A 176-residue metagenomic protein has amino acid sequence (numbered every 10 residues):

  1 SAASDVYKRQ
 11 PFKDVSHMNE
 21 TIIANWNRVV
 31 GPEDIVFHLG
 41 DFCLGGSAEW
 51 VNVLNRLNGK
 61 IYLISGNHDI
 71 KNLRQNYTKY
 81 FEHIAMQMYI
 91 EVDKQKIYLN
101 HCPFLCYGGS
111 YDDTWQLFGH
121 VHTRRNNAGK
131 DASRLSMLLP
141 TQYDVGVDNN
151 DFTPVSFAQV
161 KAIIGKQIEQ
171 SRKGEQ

Functional and structural regions predicted by a protein language model:
S1, L44, D69, F104 (+1 more regions): Short, glycine/acidic-enriched loop or turn micro-motifs at the edges of active sites
A2-Y7: Short, small-residue-biased leader/transition segments that mark boundaries at the very start of proteins
P11-N25: Short catalytic helix/loop segments, enriched in acidic residues and glycine and frequently bearing histidine
W26, D41, G66, L99 (+1 more regions): Divalent metal-coordination and catalytic microenvironments
R28-V30: Glycine-rich helix-loop-beta junction characteristic of Rossmann-like nucleotide cofactor-binding loops
P32-G45, L63-I70, D144-V147: Active-site neighborhood of divalent metal-dependent phosphoester/pyrophosphate hydrolases
L39-R56, I70-I84, G108-Y111, N127-D131: Metal-dependent catalytic neighborhoods of phosphoester/phosphodiester hydrolases
Y62, T78-R172: Conserved beta-sheet core of the metallophosphoesterase superfamily
